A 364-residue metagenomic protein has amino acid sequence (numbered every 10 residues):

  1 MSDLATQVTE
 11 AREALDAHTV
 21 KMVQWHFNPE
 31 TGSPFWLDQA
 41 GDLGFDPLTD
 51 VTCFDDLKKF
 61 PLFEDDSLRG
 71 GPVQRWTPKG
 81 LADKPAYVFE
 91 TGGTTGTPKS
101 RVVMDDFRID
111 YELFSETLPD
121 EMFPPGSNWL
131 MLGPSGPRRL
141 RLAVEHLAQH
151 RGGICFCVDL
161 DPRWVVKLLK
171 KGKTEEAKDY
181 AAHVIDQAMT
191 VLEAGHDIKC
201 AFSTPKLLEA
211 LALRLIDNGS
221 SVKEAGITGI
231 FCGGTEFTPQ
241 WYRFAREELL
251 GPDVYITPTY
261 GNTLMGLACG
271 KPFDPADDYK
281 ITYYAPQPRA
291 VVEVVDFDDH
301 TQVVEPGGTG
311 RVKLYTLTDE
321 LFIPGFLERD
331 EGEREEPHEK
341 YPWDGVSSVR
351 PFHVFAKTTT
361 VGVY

Functional and structural regions predicted by a protein language model:
M1-E90, G96-N128, G133-P137, E145 (+5 more regions): Nucleotide 5′-phosphate-binding alpha/beta core
S2-W25, R151-Y364: Active-site glycine/GP-rich loop and adjacent strand/helix microenvironment that borders small-molecule binding pockets
F107, G133-P137, R141, T174-A181 (+1 more regions): Short capping loops/turns at secondary-structure boundaries
R139-V144, Y242: Short, highly selective alpha-helical patches that border small-molecule cofactor pockets in redox/cofactor-processing
